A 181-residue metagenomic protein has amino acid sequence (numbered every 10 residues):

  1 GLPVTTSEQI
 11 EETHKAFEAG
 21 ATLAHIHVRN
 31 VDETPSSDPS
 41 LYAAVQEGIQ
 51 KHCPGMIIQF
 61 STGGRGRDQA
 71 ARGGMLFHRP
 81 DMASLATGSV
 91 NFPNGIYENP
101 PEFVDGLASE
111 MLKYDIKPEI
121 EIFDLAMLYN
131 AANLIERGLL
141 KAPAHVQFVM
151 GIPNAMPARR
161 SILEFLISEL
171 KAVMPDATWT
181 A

Functional and structural regions predicted by a protein language model:
L2-H14: Short catalytic helix/loop segments, enriched in acidic residues and glycine and frequently bearing histidine
T6, S36-N99: Active-site beta->alpha loop and helix N-cap motifs at the rims of alpha/beta catalytic domains
Q9, A16, H27, A83 (+1 more regions): Conserved, mostly hydrophobic/aromatic
F17-E18, L76, L112: Non-catalytic positions within long, well-ordered alpha-helices that form the structural scaffold/packing of enzyme
A21-V31, I58-T62, E121: Short beta-strand segments at enzyme active-site cores
T22-V45, F92, V149-N154: Glycine-rich, proline-tolerant flexible connector loops at the mouths of alpha/beta enzymes
T34-F60, G106-K113, E164-D176: Alpha-helix-loop-beta-strand connector modules within alpha/beta enzyme cores
M82-A181: Catalytic alpha/beta core domains of metabolic enzymes, predominantly
